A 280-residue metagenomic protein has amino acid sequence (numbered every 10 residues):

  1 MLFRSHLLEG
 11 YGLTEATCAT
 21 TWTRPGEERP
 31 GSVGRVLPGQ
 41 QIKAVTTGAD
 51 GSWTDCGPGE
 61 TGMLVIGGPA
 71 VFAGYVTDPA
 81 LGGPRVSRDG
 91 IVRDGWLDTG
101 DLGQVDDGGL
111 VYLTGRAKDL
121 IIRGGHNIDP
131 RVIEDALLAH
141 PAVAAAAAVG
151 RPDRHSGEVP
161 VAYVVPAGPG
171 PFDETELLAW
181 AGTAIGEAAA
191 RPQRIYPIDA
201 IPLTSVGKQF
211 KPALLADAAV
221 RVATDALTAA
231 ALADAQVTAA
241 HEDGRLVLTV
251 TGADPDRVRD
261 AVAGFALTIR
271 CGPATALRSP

Functional and structural regions predicted by a protein language model:
M1-G10, T14-V111, A117-L120, I133-E134 (+1 more regions): Conserved AMP-binding/adenylate-forming
R4-S5, L13, A142-V143, E187 (+2 more regions): Short, well-ordered coil loops that connect the C-terminus of an alpha-helix to the N-terminus of a beta-strand
L7, I42, A146, R194-I195 (+1 more regions): Generic structural signal for residues in well-ordered beta-strands
Y11, A19, V132, A148-V149 (+2 more regions): Short loop/turn and capping residues at structural boundaries
E15, P202-L203: Conserved nucleotide-binding/hydrolysis micro-motifs of P-loop NTPases
G68, A73-G74, D94-G95, G100-A190 (+2 more regions): AMP-binding/adenylate-forming catalytic core of the ANL superfamily
Q193-Y196, I269-P280: A short amphipathic beta-strand at an alpha->beta junction
